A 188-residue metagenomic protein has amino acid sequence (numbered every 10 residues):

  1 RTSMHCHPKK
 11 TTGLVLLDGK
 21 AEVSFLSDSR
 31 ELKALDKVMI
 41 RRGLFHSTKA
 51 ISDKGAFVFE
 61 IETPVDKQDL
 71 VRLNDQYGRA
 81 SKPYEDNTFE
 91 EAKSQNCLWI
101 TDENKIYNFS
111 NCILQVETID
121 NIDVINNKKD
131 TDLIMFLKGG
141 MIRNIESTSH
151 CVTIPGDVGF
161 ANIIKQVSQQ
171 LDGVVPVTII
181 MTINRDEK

Functional and structural regions predicted by a protein language model:
R1, K20-E22, F45, G55-F57 (+1 more regions): Structural motif
R1-C6, K10, E90-L137: A short glycine-rich, His/Asp/Glu-containing loop-to-beta-strand
C6-F25, T63-P64, N127-N144: Short, conserved beta-strand element in jelly-roll/cupin
C6-P8, A34, A50: Conserved strand-loop elements at the edges of beta-sheets that form or border functional pockets
G13, L26-H46, I145-V167: Short acidic-glycine-tyrosine-enriched beta hairpin
S47, I51-I100, L171-K188: Double-stranded beta-helix
S110-I113, D120, D132-I179, E187-K188: N-terminal accessory interaction module
